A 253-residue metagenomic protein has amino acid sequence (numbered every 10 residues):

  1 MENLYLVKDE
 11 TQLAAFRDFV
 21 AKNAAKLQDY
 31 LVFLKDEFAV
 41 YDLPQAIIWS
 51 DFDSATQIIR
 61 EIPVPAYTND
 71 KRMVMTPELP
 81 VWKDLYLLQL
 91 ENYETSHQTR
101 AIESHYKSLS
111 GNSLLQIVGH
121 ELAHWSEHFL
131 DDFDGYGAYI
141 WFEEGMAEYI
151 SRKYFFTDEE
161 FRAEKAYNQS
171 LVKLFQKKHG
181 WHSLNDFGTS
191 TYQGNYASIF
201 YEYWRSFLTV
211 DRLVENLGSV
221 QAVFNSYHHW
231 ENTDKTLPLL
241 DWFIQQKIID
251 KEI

Functional and structural regions predicted by a protein language model:
M1-D18: Acidic/histidine-rich, surface-exposed loop or edge segments in extracytoplasmic proteins
N23-S96, E103-S113: Auxiliary, metal-adjacent structural segments of Zn-dependent hydrolase domains
A39, E127-D131, S151-E160, V214 (+1 more regions): Hydrophobic/aromatic-lined pockets within catalytic cores
Y106, H124-Y136: A long, hydrophobic alpha-helical segment
L115-L122, L174-N185: A structural motif
Q116-F129, E148, R152: Active-site recognition of the HExxH zinc-binding catalytic motif
G137-F175: Post-HExxH zinc-binding segment in Zn-dependent metallohydrolases
K178-I253: Pan-zinc metallopeptidase signature
